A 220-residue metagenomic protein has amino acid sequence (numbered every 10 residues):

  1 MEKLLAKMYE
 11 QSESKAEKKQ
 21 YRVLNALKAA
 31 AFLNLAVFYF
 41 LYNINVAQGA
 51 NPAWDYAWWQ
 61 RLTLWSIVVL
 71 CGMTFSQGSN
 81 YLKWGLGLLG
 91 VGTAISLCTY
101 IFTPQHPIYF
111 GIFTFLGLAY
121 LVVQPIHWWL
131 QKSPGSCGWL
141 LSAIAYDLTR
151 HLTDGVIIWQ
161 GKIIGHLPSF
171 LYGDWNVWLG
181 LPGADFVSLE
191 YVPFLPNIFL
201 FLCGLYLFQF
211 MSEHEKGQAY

Functional and structural regions predicted by a protein language model:
M1-Y220: Alpha-helical transmembrane segments and their immediate juxtamembrane cytosolic regions
